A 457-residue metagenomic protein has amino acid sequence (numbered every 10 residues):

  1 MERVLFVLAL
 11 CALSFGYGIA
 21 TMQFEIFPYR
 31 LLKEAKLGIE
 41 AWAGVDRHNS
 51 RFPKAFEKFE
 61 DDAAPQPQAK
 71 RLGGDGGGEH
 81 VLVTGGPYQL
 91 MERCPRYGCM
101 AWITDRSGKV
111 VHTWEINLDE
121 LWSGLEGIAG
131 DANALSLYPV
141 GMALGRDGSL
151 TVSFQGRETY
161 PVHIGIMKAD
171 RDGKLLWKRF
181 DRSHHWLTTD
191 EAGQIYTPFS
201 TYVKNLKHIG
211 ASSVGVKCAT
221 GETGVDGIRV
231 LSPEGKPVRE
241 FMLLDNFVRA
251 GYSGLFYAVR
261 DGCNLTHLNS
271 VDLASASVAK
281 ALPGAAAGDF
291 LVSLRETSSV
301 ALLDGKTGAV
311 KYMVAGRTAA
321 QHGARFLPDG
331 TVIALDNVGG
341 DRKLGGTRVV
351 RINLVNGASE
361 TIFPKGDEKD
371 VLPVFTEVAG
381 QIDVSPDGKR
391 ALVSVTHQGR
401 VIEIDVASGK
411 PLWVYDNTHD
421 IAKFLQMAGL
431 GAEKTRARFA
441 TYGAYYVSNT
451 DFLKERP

Functional and structural regions predicted by a protein language model:
E2-P457: Histidine-/acidic-rich catalytic cores in large beta-rich domains
